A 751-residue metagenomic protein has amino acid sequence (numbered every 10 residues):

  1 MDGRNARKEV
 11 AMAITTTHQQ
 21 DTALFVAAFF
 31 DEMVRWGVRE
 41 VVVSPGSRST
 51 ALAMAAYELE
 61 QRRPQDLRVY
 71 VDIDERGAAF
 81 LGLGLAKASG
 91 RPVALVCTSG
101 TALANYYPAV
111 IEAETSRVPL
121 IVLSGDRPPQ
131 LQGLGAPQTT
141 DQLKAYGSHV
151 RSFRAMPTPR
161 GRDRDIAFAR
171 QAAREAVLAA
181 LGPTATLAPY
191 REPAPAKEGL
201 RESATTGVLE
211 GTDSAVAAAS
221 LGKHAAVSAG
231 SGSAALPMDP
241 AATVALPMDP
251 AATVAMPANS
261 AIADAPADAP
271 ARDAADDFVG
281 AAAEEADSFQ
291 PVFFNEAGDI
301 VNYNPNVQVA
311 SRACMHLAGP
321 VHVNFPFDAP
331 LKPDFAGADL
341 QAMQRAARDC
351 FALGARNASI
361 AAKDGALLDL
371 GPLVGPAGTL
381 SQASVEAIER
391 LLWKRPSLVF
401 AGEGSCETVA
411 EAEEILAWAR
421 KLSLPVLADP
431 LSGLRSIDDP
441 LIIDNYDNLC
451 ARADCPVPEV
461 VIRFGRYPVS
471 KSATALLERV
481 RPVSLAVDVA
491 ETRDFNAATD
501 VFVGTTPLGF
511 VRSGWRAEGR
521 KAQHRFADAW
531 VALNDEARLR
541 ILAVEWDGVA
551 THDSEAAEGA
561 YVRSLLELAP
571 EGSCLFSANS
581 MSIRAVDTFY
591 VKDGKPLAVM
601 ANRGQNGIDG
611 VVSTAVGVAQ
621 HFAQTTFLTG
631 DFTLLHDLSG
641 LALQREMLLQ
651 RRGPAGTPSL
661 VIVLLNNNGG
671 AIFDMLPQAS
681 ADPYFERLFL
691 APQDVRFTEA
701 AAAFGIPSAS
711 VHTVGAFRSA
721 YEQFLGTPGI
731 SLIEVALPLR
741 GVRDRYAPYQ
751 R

Functional and structural regions predicted by a protein language model:
A13-D21, T212, S359-L368, L476-I583 (+4 more regions): Phosphate/pyrophosphate-binding active-site segments
A23-I111: N-terminal cofactor/phosphate-binding cores enriched in small/glycine residues, especially glycine-rich loops such as
V26-F29, V34, S47-R48, L52 (+2 more regions): Active-site diphosphate/adenylate-binding microenvironment
R39-V43, L67-Y70, A88-R127, V457-G465 (+2 more regions): A short, small-residue-rich loop immediately preceding and capping a beta-strand
L123, Q130-K144, H149, R154 (+2 more regions): Thiamine diphosphate
S124-V177, G182-K197, T206-D213, A217-G222 (+4 more regions): Glycine-rich, acidic loop regions that bind phosphate or pyrophosphate groups
K144, P189-L200, G207-D213, D264 (+4 more regions): Glycine/aspartate-rich loop-and-adjacent alpha/beta segment that forms the canonical ThDP
A383-I388, L398-V487, G594-Q624, L635-S639 (+3 more regions): Glycine-rich, anion-gripping cofactor-binding loops and their flanking helix/strand elements in enzyme active sites
